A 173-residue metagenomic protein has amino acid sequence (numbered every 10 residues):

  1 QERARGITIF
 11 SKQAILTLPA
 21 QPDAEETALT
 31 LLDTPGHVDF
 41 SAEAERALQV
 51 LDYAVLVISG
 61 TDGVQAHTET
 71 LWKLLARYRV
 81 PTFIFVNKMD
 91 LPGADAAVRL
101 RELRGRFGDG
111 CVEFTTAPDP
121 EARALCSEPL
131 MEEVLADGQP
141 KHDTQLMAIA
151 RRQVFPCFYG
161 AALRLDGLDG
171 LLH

Functional and structural regions predicted by a protein language model:
Q1-D62, A66, L71: Conserved P-loop/Walker A NTP-binding site and adjacent catalytic elements of P-loop NTPases
G60-H173: P-loop NTPase catalytic nucleotide-binding module
